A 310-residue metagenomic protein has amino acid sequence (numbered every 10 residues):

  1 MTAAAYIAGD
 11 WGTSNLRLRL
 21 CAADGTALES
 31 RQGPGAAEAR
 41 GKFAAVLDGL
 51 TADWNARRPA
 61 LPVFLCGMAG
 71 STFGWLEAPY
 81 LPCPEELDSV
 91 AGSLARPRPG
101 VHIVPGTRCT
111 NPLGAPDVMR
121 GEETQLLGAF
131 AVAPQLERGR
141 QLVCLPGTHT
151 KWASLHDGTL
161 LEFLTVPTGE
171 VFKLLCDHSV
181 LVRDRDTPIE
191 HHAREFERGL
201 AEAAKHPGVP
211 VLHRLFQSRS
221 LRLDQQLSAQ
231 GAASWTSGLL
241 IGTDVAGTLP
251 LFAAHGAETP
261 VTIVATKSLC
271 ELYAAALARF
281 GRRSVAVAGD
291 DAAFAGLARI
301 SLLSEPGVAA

Functional and structural regions predicted by a protein language model:
A5-A44, V287: Short glycine-rich, Thr/Ser-proximal phosphate-binding strand/loop in the N-terminal lobe of ATP-dependent enzymes
Y6-D10, P62-F64, Q141-L145, T262-I263: Short glycine-aspartate micro-motif
N15, A257-A276: Glycine-rich phosphate-binding loops at beta-strand->alpha-helix junctions
T26-P62, G70-E77, L181-D184: N-terminal phosphate-binding loop and adjacent alpha-helix
G35, A39, T110-A204: Glycine-rich phosphate-binding loop plus the immediately following alpha-helix
W54-P116, D157: Short beta-strand-loop/turn "lid" adjacent to the catalytic site in phosphate-handling enzymes
A204-G247: Adenine-nucleotide phosphate-binding core of ATP-dependent small-molecule kinases
A275, A286-A310: Glycine-rich phosphate-binding/hydrolytic loop that grips phosphoryl groups
